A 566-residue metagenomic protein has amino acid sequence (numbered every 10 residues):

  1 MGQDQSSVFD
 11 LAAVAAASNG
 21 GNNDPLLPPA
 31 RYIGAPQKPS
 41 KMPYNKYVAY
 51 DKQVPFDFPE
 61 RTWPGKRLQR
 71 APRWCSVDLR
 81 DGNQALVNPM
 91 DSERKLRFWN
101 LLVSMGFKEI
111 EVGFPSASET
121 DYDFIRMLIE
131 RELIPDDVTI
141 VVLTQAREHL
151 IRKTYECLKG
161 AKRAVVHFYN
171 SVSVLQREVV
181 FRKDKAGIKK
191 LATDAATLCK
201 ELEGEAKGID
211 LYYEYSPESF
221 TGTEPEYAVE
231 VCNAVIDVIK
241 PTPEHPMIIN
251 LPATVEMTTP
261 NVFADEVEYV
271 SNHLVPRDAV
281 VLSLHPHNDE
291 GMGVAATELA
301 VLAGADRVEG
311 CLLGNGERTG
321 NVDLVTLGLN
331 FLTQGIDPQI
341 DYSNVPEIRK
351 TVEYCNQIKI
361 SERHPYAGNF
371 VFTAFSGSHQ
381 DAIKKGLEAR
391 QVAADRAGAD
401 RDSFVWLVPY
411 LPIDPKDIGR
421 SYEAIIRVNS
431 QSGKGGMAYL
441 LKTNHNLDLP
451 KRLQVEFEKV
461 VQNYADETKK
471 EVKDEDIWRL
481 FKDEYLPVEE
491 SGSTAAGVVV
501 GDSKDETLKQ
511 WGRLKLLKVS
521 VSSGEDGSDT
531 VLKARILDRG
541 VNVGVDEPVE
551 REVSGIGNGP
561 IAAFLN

Functional and structural regions predicted by a protein language model:
G2-E148, I425-V428, S432-K434, A438-L440: N-terminal capping/small domains of soluble enzymes
D24-R80, G335-E547, S554: A mid-to-C-terminal "edge-of-domain" accessory segment
Y44-Y47, W74, M90-E109, I125-P135 (+2 more regions): Alpha/beta enzyme core
D81, A85-L86, P115-E119, S173-L175 (+4 more regions): Short, small-residue-enriched loops and turns at beta-alpha junctions that line or gate enzyme active sites
V103-G106, I129-L133, L158, K162 (+15 more regions): Structural signal for hydrophobic packing residues in well-ordered secondary-structure cores of soluble enzyme domains
L143, H167-S171, H285: Short beta-strand segments
V255-A393: Catalytic alpha/beta core domains of metabolic enzymes, predominantly
I556-N566: A short, contiguous, amphipathic alpha-helix enriched in charged residues
